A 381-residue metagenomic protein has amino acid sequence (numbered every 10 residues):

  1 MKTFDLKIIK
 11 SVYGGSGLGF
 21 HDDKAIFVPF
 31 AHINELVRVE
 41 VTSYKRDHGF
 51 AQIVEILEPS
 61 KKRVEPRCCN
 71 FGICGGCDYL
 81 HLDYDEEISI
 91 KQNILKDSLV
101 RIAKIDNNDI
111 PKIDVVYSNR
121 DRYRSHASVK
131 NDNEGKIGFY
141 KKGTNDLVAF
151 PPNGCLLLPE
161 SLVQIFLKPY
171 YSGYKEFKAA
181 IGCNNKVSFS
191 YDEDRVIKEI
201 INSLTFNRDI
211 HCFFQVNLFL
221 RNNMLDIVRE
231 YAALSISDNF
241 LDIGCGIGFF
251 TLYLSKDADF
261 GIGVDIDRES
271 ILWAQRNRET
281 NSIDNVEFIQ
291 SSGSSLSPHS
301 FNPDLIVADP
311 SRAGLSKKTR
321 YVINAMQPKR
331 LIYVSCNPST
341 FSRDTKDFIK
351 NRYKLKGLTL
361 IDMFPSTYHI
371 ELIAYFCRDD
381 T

Functional and structural regions predicted by a protein language model:
M1-V307, A313-Y321: Accessory RNA-recognition modules of RNA-modification enzymes
R46, P338-S339, D380: Conserved nucleotide-binding/hydrolysis micro-motifs of P-loop NTPases
V100, N277, K346, E371-L372: Short amphipathic alpha-helical patches
I105, N351, F376-C377: Short alpha-helix boundary/capping motifs
I289-I370: S-adenosylmethionine
H369-T381: Core SAM-dependent methyltransferase catalytic element
